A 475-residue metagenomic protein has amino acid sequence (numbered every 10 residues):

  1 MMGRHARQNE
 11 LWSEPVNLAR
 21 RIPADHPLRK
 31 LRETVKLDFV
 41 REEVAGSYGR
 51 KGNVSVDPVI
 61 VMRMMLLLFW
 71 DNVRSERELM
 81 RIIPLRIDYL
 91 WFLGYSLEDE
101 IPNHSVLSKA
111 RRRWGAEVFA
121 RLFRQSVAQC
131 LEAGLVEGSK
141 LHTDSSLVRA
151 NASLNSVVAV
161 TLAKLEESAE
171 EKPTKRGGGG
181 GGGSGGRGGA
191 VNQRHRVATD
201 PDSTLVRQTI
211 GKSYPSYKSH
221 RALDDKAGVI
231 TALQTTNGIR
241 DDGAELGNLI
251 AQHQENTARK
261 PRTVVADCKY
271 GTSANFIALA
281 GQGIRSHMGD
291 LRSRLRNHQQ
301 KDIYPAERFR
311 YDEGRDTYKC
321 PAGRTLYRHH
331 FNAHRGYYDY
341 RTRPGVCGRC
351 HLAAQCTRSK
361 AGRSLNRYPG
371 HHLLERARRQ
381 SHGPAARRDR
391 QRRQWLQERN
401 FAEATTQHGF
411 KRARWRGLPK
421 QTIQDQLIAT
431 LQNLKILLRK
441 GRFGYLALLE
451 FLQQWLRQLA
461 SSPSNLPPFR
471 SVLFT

Functional and structural regions predicted by a protein language model:
M1-M2, K51, M62-M65, M80 (+1 more regions): Detector for methionine-enriched segments
M1-R29: Hydrophobic alpha-helical membrane-insertion signals
G3-H5, L11, N72-L85, Y95-T475: Anion-binding and metal-coordination hotspots
N17, E33-V40, D57, N103 (+2 more regions): Poly-acidic low-complexity segments
A19-I22, N53, G211: Short secondary-structure boundary/capping segments within folded domains
A24-L66, D71, R367-P369: Basic, short loop/linker segments at the boundary and entry of helix-turn-helix/winged-helix-like folds
L67-W70, L85, Y89: Amphipathic alpha-helical interaction surfaces
